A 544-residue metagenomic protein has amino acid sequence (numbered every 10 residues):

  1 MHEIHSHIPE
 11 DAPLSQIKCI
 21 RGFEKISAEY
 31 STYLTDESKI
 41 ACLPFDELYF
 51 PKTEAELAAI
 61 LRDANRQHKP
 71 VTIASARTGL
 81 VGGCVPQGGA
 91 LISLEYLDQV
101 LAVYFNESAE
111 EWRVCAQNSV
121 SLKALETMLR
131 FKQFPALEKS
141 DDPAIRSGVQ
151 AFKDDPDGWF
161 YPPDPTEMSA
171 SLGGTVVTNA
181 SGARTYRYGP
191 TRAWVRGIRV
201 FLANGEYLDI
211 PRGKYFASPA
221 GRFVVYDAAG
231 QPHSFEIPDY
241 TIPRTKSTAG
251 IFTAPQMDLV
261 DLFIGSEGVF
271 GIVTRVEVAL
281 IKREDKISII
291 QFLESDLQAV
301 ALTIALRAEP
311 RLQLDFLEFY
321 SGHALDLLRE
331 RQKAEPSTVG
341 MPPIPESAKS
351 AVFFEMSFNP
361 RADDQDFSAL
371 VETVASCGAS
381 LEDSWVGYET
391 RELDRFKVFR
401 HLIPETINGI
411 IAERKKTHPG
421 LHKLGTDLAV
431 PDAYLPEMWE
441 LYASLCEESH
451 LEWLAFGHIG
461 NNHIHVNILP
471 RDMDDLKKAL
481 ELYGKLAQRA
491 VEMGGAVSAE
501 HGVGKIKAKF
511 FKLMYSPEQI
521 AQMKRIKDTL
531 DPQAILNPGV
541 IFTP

Functional and structural regions predicted by a protein language model:
M1-R66, T78-V114, L122, T127-R146 (+5 more regions): N-terminal flexible segment immediately upstream of the FAD-binding catalytic core in FAD-dependent oxidoreductases
F23-A28, Y49-P51, V71-S75, G82 (+14 more regions): General beta-strand structural signal in soluble alpha/beta enzymes
L101-V103, N118, K123, R130-F131 (+1 more regions): FAD-binding subdomain of flavoenzyme oxidoreductases
I264-S266, I272-L480, R489, M493: C-terminal substrate-recognition/cap domain of FAD-linked oxidoreductases
H458, A496-V503, P538-I541: Short acidic/histidine-rich active-site segments
N467-D474, I506, F510-M514: Conserved PLP-binding active-site segment of the aspartate aminotransferase-like
A508-P544: Activity-critical C-terminal alpha-helical subdomain
